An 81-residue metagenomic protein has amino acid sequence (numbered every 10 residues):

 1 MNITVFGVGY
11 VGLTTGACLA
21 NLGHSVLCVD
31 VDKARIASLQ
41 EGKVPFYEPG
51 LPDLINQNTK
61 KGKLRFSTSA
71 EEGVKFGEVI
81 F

Functional and structural regions predicted by a protein language model:
M1-F81: Structural/interface elements that position substrates and couple domains in central-metabolism enzymes
